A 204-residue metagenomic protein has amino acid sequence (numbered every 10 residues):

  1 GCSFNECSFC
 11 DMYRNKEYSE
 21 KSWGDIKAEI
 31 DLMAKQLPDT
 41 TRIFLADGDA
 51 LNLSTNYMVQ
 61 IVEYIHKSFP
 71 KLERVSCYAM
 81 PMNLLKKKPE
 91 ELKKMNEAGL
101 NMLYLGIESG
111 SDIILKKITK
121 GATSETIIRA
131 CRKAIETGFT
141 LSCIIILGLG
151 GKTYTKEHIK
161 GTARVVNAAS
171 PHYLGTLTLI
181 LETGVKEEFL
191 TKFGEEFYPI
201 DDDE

Functional and structural regions predicted by a protein language model:
G1-D25: Canonical Radical SAM [4Fe-4S] cluster-binding loop centered on the CxxxCxxC motif and its immediate flanking residues
C2, C10, I26, L45 (+3 more regions): Conserved, mostly hydrophobic/aromatic
E17-W23, Y78-L85, L149-E157: Active-site mouth loops of central-metabolism enzymes
K21-L37, E196-F197: Short microdomains enriched in Cys/His and/or Lys/Arg
A34-E136: Conserved SAM/AdoMet-binding glycine-rich loop
M102, E125-E187, D203: Conserved C-terminal portion of the radical SAM core fold that forms the substrate/S-adenosylmethionine-binding
L115-I118, V185-G194: Surface-exposed, active-site-proximal loop segments in enzymatic domains
K192-E204: C-terminal accessory regions of radical SAM enzymes
